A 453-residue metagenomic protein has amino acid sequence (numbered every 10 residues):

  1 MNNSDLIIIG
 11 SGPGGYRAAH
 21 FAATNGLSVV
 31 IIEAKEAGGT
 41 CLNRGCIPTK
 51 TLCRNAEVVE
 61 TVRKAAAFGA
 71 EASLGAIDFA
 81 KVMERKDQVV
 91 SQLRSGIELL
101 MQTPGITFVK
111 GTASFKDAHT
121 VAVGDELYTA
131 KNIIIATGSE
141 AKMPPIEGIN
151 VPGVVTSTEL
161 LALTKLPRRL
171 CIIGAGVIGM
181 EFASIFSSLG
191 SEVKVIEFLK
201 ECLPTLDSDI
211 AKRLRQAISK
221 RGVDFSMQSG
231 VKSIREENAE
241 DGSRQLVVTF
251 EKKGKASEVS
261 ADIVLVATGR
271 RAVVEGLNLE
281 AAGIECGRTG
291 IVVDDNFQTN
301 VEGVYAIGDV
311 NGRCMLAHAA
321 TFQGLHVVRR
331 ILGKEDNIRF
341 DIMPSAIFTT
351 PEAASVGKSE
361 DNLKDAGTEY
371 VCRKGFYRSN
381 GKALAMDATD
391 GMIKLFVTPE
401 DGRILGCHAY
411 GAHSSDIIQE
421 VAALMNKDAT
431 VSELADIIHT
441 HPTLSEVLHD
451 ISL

Functional and structural regions predicted by a protein language model:
M1-G12, L166-G176: Beta1/beta-strand and adjacent pyrophosphate-binding region of the FAD-binding site in flavoprotein oxidoreductases
N2-S4, H20-L27, I32-L166, L199-L203 (+6 more regions): Glycine-rich flavin
I7-G14, A18-K35, T40, I47 (+4 more regions): Flexible, glycine-rich terminal cap/loop adjacent to redox cofactors in electron-transfer oxidoreductases
I7-I9, A113, Y128-G138, I173 (+3 more regions): Short hydrophobic core segments
C46, T137-E192, I196, D224-F225 (+1 more regions): Glycine-rich dinucleotide-binding loop and its adjacent helix/turn
P48, V121, A272, T299 (+2 more regions): Hydrophobic "anchor" residues
T107-K110, S114-A122, G190-D295, D365: A Rossmann-like FAD-binding core segment of flavoenzymes
N150-P167, E258-I331: FAD-site-proximal beta/loop scaffold in flavoenzymes
